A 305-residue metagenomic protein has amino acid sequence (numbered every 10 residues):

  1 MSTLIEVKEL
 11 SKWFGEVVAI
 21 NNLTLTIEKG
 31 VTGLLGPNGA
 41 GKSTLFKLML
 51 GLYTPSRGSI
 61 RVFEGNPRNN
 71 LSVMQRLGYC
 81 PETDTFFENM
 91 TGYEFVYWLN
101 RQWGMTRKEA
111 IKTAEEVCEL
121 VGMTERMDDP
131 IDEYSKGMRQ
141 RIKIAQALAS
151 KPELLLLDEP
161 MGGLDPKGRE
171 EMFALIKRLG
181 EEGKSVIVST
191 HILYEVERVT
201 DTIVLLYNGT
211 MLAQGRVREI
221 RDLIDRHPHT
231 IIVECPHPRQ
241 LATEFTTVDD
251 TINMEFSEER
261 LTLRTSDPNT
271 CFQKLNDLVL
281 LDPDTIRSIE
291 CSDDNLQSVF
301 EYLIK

Functional and structural regions predicted by a protein language model:
P37-G41: Walker A (P-loop) phosphate-binding loop of ABC-type ATPase nucleotide-binding domains
G58-V73: Conserved ABC transporter NBD signature motif
Y97, R101, K108-R126: Conserved ABC ATPase "signature" region
L155-E159: Catalytic Walker B motif of ABC-type/P-loop ATPase nucleotide-binding domains
F173-S266: ABC transporter nucleotide-binding domain
S266-K305: C-terminal coupling/interaction segments
